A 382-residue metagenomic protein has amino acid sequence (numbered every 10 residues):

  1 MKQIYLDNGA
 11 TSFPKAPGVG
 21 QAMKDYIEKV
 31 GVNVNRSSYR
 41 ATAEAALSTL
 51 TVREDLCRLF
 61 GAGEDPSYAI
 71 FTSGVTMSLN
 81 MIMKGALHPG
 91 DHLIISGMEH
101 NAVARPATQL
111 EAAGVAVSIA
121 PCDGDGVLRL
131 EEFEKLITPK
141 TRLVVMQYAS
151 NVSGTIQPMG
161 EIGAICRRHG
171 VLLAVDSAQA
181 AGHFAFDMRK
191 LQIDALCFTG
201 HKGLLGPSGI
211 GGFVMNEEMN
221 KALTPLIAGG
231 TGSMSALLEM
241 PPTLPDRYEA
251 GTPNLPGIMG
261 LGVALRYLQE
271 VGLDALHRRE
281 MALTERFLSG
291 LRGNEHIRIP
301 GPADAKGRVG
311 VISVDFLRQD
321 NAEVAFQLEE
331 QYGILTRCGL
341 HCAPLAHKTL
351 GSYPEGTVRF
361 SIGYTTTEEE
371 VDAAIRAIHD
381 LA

Functional and structural regions predicted by a protein language model:
M1-A382: Pyridoxal 5′-phosphate
